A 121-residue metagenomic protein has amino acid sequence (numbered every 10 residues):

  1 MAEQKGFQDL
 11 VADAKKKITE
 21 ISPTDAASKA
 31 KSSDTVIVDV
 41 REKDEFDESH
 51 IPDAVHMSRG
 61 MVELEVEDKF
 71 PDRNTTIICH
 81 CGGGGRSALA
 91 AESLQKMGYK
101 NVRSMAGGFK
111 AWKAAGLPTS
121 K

Functional and structural regions predicted by a protein language model:
M1-V36, K43-T76, G85-K121: Rhodanese-like catalytic fold shared by cysteine-dependent sulfurtransferases and DSP/PTP-type phosphatases
C79-C81: Short, surface-exposed ligand- or partner-binding patches at beta-edge/loop junctions that are enriched in aromatics
